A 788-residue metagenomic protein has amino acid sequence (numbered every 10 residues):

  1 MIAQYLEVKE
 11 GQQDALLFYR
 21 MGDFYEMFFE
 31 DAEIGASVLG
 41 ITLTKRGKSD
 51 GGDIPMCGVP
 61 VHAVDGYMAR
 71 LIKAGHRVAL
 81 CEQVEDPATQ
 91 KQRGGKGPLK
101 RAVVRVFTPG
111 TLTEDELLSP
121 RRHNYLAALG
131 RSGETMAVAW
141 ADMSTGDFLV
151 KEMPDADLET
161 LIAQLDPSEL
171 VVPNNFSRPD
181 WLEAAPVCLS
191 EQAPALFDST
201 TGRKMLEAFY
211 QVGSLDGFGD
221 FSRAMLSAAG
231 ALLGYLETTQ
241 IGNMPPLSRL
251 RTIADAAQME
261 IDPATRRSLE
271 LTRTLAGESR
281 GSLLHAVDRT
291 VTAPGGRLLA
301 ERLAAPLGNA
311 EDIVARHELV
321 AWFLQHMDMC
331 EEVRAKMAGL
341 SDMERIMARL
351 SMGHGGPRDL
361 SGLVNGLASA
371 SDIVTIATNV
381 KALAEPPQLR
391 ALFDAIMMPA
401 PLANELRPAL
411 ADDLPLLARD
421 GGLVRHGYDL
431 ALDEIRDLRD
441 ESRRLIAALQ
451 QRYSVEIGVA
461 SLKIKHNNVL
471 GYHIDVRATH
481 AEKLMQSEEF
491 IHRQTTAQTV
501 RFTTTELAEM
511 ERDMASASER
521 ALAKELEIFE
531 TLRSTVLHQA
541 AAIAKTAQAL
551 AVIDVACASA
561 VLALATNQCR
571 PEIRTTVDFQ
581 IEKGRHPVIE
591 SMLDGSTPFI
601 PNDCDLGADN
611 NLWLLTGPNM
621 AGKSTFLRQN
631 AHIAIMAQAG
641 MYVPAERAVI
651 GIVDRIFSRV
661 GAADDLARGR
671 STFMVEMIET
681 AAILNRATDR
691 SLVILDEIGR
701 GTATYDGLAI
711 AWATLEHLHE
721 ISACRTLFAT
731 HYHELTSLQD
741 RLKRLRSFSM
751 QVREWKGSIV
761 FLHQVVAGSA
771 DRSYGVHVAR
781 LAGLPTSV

Functional and structural regions predicted by a protein language model:
M1-W322, A335-A338, D342-S351, G355-Q451 (+1 more regions): Charged catalytic and DNA/RNA-contacting regions of genome-maintenance and nucleic-acid-processing enzymes
A3-E7, D14, R533, A547 (+2 more regions): Conserved phosphate-binding elements of NTP-dependent enzyme cores
L17-Y19, D23, A447, V455-A478: Extended, charged helical/alpha-beta scaffold domains that provide interaction surfaces
F29-A32, S222, R289-V291, G296 (+3 more regions): ATPase nucleotide-binding head domains, primarily ABC-like/P-loop NTPase cores
H76, M136, F176-W181, D433-R436 (+8 more regions): C-terminal interaction appendages of subunits in large macromolecular complexes
C81, P109-L118, N243, K381 (+5 more regions): Active-site phosphate-binding and catalytic loops of NTP-dependent enzymes
I313, V320, C330-V333, L363 (+12 more regions): Amphipathic alpha-helical coiled-coil segments
M352, G356, G366-S369, A391 (+3 more regions): Charged, surface-exposed helical/loop "interaction arms" that form contiguous linear patches used for dimerization
